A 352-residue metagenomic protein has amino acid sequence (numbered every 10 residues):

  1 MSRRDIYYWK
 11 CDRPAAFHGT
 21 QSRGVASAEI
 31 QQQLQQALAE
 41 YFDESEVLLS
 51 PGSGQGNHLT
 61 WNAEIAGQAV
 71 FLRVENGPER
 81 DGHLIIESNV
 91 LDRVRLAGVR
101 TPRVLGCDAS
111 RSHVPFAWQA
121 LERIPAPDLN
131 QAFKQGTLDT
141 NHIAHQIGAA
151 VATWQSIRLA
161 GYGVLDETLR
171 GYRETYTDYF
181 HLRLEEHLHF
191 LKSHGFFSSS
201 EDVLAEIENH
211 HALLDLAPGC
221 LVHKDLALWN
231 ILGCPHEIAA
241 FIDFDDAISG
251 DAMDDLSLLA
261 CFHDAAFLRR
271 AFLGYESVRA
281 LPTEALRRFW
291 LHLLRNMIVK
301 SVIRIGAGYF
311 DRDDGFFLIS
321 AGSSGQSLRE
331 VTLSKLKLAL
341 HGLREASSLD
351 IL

Functional and structural regions predicted by a protein language model:
M1-S112, E237-A239, L338-L352: Conserved NTP-binding catalytic cores of kinases and kinase-like/nucleotidyltransferase enzymes across multiple kinase
V25-S45, D139-H145, T153-K224, A280 (+2 more regions): An alpha-helical support segment within catalytic cores of ATP-dependent transferases
S50-T175, S198: ATP-binding pocket architecture of kinase catalytic cores
N57-E64, L72, V104, A205-D254: Active-site acidic catalytic loop and adjacent metal/ATP-binding pocket of ATP-dependent phosphoryl transfer enzymes
R73-E75, L105-G106, D166, L221-K224 (+3 more regions): Short beta-strand segments
N76, P125, L228, D246 (+1 more regions): Short, glycine/acidic-enriched loop or turn micro-motifs at the edges of active sites
V114-R123, F244, S301-D314: Short, flexible, mixed-charge acidic loops at enzyme active sites
H145, D215-A217, L258-L352: Helix-rich C-terminal or lid/interface subdomains of diverse kinases
